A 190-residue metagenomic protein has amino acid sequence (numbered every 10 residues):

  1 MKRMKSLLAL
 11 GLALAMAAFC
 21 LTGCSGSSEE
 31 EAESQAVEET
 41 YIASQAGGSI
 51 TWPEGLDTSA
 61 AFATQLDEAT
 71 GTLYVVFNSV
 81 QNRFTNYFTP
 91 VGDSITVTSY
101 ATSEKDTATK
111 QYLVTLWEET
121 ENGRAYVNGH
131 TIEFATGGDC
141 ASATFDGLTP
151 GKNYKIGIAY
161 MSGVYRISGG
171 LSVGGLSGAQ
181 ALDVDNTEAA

Functional and structural regions predicted by a protein language model:
M1-T22: Sec-dependent bacterial lipoprotein signal peptides
A18-V37: Sec-dependent signal peptide cleavage junction
V37-T89, L182: Transition segment at domain starts
D93-V97, D146-G163: Noncatalytic modules at the cell exterior or secretory-pathway interfaces, chiefly beta-strand-rich lectin/adhesion
T107-G123: Short, surface-exposed beta-strand/strand-loop-strand elements in extracellular ectodomains
A108-Y112, S162-D183: Edge beta-strands of jelly-roll/beta-sandwich modules across compartments, strongly enriched in secreted/luminal
A125-D139: Solvent-exposed serine/threonine-rich low-complexity stretches and specific carbohydrate-binding patches
D139-G147: Exposed aromatic-hydrophobic patches
